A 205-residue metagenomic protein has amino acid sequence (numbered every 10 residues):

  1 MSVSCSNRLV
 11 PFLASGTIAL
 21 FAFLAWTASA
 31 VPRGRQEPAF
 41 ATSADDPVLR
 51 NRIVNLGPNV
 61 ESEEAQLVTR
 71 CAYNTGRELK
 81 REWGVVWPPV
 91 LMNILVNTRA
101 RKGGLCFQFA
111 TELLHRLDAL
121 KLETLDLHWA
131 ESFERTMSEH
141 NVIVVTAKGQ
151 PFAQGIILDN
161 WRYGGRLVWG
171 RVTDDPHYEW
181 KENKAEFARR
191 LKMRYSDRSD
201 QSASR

Functional and structural regions predicted by a protein language model:
S2-T17: Bacterial N-terminal signal peptides that target proteins for export
S15-A25: Bacterial N-terminal signal peptides
T42, P58-A65, R99-A110: Solvent-exposed, acidic/flexible segments
V48-L95: Secondary-structure boundary elements
G57-E61, A72-W83, A110-K121, A147 (+1 more regions): Sec/Tat-exported extracytoplasmic proteins
N93-W129, R135-M137: Mid-length scaffold segments of soluble, non-membrane domains
D118-L167: Hydrophobic/aromatic-rich core segments of domains that either
Q150-R205: A recognition module on extended beta-rich or small alphabeta surfaces enriched in W/G with H and D/E
